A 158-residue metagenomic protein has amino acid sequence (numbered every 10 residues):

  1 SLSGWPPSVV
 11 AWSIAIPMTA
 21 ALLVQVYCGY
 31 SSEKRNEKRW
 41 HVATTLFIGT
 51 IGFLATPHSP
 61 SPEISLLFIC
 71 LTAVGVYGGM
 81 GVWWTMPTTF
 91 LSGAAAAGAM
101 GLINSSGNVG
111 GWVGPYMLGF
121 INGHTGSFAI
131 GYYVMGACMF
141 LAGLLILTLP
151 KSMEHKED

Functional and structural regions predicted by a protein language model:
S1, S31-E33, M117-G126: Interfacial helix-cap and linker-helix signal at transmembrane-aqueous boundaries of multi-pass secondary transporters
S1-S8, T88: Short amphipathic helix-loop junctions that connect adjacent transmembrane helices in Major Facilitator Superfamily/SLC
V9, A95-L102: Cytoplasmic loop-to-transmembrane helix junctions
S13-A21, G107: Transmembrane alpha-helical segments of major facilitator superfamily
A15, N36-M86: C-terminal transmembrane helical hairpin of 12-TM major facilitator-type secondary transporters
V24-E37: Helix-to-loop junctions at the C-terminal end of transmembrane segments in multipass secondary transporters
P87-A97: Paired intracellular helix-loop junctions of major facilitator superfamily
G136-D158: Multi-pass alpha-helical transporter architecture, strongest for 12-TM Major Facilitator/SLC carriers used
